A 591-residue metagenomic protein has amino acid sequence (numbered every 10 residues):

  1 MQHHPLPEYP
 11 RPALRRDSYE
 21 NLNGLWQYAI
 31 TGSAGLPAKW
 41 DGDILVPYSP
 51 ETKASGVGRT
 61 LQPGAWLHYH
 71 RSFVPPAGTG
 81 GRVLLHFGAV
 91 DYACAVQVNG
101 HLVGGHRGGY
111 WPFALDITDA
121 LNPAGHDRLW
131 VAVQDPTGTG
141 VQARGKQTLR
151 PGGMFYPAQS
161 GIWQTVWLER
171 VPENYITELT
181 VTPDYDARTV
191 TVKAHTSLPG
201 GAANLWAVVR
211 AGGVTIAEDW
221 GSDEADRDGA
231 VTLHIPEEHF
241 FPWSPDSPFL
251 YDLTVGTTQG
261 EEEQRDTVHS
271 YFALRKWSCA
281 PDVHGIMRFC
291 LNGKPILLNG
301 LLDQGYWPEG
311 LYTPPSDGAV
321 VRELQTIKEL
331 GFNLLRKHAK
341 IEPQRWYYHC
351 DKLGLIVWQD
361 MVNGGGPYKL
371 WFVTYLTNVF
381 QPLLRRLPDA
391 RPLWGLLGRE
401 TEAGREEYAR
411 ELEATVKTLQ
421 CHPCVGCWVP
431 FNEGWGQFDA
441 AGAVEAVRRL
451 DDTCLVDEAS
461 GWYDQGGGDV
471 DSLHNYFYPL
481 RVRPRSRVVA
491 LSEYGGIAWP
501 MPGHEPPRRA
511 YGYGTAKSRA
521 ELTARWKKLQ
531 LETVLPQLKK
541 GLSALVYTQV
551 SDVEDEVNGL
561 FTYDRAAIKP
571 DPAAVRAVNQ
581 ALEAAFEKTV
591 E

Functional and structural regions predicted by a protein language model:
M1-A54, A132, P136-V141, G212-V214 (+4 more regions): Accessory carbohydrate-binding/adhesion or oligomerization-edge regions at the termini of glycan-active proteins
E8-A13, S18, Q27-G32, R59-Y175 (+5 more regions): Accessory beta-strand-rich segments of carbohydrate-active enzymes
V96-V98, T189-S222: Beta-strand-rich binding/interaction modules
L115-A120, T232-P248: Signal that preferentially marks extracellular ectodomain short beta-strand elements of beta-sandwich modules
R128-V131, S247-Q259: Short, aromatic- and glycine-rich surface loops/edge beta-strands on solvent-exposed regions
R170-G200, V283, R288, L582-V590: Surface beta-strand/loop "capping" patches
L179-T180, T254-I327, A581, K588: N-terminal carbohydrate-binding accessory modules
L334-N579, A585-V590: Substrate-binding/catalytic cleft of secreted carbohydrate-active enzymes, primarily glycoside hydrolases
